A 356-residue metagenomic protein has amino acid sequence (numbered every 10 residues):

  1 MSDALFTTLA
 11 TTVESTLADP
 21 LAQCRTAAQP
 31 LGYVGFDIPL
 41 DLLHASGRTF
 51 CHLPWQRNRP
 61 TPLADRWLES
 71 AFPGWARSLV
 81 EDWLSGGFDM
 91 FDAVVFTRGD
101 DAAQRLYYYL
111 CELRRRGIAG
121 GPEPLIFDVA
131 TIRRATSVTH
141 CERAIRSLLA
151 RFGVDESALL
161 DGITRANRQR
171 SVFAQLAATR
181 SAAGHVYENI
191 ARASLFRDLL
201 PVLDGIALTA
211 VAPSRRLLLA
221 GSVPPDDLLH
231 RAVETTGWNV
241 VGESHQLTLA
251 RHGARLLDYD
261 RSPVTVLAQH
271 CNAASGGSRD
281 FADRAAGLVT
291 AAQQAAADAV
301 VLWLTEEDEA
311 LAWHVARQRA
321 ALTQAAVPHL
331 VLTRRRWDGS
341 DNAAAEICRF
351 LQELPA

Functional and structural regions predicted by a protein language model:
S2-Q29, C141-E142, R146-G253: A charged, amphipathic alpha-helical module
G32-Y33, T61-L63, P73-R77: Metallocofactor- and cofactor-centric catalytic cores in central/energy metabolism, strongly enriched
V34-W55, A220-A291: Redox- and metal-dependent alpha/beta enzyme cores, enriched for Fe-S-associated oxidoreductases and cofactor-handling
W67-S85, G276-T290: Glycine-rich, highly charged phosphate/nucleotide-binding loops
R77-R151: Acidic/His-rich segments in extracytoplasmic proteins that coordinate ligands and/or metal ions
R279-A325, L330: C-terminal hydrophobic structural anchor segments that stabilize assembly/packing rather than catalytic chemistry
W313-A356: Peripheral docking tails and interdomain loops at the edges of cofactor- or intermediate-handling domains
